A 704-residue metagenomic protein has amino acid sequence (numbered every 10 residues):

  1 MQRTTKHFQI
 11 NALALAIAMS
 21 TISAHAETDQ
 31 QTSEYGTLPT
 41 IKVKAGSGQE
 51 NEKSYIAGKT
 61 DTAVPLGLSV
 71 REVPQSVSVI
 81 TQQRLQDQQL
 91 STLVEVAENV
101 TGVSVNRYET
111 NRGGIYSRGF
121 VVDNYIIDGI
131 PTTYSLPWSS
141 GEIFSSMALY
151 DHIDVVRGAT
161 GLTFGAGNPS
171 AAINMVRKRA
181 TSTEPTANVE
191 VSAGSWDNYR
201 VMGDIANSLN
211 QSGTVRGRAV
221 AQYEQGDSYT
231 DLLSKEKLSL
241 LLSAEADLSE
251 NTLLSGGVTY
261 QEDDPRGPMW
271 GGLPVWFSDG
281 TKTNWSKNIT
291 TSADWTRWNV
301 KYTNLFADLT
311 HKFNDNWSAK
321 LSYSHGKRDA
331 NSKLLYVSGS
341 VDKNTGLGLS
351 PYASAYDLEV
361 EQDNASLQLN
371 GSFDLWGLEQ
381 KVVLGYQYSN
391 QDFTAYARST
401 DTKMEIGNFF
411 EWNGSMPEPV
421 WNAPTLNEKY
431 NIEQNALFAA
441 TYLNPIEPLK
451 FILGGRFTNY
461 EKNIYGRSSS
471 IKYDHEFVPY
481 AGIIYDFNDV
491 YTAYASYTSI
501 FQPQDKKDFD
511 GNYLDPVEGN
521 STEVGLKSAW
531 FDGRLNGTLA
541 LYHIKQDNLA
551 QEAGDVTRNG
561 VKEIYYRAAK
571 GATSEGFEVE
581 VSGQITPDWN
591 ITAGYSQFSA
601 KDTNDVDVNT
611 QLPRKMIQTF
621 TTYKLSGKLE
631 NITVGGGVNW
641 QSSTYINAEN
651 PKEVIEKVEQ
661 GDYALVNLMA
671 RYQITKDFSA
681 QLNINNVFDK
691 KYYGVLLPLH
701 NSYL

Functional and structural regions predicted by a protein language model:
M1-Q88, V94-G102, N667: N-terminal Sec signal peptide and the immediately downstream disordered periplasmic leader that contains the TonB box
V105, I130-R157, V176-R177: Short acidic/polar hinge/loop motifs at secondary-structure boundaries that mediate gating or recognition
T133-Y134, L149-D151, L162-L240, L248-T252 (+2 more regions): Outer-membrane beta-barrel translocator/receptor signature
E224-S228, L241-K312, K327-V360, K403-L426 (+4 more regions): Acidic/polar loop-and-plug regions of large Gram-negative outer-membrane beta-barrel proteins
D247, V360, E379-Q391, E428-Q546 (+3 more regions): Structural signature of Gram-negative outer-membrane beta-barrels, strongest in the C-terminal barrel of TonB-dependent
D308-S324, R328-L334, E518-Q584, S596: Membrane-embedded beta-barrel scaffold of Gram-negative outer-membrane proteins
V382, T522, T610-L704: Conserved C-terminal beta-signal and adjacent last beta-strands/turns of outer-membrane beta-barrel proteins
E447-P448, H543, R567-E649, F688: Gram-negative outer-membrane beta-barrel transporters
